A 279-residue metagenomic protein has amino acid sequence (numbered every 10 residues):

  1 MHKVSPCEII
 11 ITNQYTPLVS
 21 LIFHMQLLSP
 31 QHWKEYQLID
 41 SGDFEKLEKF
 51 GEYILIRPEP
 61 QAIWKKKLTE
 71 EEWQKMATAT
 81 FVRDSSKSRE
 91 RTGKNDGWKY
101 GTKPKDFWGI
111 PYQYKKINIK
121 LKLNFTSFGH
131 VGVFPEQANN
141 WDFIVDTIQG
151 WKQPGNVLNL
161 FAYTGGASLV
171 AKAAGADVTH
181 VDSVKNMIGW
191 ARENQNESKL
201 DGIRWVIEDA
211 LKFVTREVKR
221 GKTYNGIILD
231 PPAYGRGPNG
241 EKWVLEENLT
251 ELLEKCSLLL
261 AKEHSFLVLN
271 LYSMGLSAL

Functional and structural regions predicted by a protein language model:
K34-E48, L55-P135, D142: Non-catalytic substrate-recognition/targeting regions of SAM-dependent transferases
K65, G240-L279: C-terminal substrate-binding/active-site "lid" region of AdoMet-derived donor-dependent transferases
P135-W151: Conserved alpha-helix/loop element of class I SAM-dependent methyltransferases that forms part of the SAM/SAH-binding
P154-L160: Conserved class I S-adenosyl-L-methionine
T164-A176: Conserved SAM-binding loop of SAM-dependent methyltransferases across substrates and taxa, primarily the Class I
H180, K185-M187, I207-A210, Y224-K255: Mobile active-site "lid"/loop adjacent to the S-adenosyl-L-methionine
N186-G226: S-adenosyl-L-methionine
